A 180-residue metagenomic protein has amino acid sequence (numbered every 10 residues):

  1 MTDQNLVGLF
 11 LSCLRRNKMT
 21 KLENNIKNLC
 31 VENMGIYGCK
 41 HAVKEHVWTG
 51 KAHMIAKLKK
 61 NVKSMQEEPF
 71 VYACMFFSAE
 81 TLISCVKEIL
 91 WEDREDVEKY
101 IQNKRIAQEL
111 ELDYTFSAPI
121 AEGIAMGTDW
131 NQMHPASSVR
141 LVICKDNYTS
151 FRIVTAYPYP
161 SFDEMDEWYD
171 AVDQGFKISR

Functional and structural regions predicted by a protein language model:
T2-S12: N-terminal amphipathic/hydrophobic targeting modules at extreme N-termini, encompassing cleavable Sec/SRP-type signal
S12-L14, R180: Extended intrinsically disordered terminal tails
L14-R15, V139: Short, intrinsically disordered low-complexity segments
R16-N17, S78: Low-complexity intrinsically disordered segments
N17-K18, V47: Proteins with a high burden of low-complexity, intrinsically disordered sequence enriched in S/T/G/P/A and R, requiring
K18-E32: N-terminal low-complexity, Pro/Thr/Ser-rich intrinsically disordered segments that act as propeptides or flexible
V31, G35-K40, V47-R180: Functional cores of ribonucleases/endoribonucleases
